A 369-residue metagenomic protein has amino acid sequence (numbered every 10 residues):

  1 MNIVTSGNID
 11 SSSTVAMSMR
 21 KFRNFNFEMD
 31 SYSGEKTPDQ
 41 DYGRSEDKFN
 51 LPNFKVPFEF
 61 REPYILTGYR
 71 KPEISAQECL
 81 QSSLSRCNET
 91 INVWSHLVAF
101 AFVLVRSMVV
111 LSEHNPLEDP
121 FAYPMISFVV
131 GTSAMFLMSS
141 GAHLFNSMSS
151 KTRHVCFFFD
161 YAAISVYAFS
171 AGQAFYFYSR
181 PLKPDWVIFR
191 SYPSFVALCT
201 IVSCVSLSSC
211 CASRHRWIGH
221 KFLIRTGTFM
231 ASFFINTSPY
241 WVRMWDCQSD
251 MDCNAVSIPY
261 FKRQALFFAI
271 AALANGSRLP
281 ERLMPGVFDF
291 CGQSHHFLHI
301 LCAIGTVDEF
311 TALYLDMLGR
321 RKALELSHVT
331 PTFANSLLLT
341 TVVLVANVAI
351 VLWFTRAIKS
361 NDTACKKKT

Functional and structural regions predicted by a protein language model:
N2-T369: Multi-pass alpha-helical transmembrane bundles in non-GPCR membrane proteins that perform intramembrane catalysis
